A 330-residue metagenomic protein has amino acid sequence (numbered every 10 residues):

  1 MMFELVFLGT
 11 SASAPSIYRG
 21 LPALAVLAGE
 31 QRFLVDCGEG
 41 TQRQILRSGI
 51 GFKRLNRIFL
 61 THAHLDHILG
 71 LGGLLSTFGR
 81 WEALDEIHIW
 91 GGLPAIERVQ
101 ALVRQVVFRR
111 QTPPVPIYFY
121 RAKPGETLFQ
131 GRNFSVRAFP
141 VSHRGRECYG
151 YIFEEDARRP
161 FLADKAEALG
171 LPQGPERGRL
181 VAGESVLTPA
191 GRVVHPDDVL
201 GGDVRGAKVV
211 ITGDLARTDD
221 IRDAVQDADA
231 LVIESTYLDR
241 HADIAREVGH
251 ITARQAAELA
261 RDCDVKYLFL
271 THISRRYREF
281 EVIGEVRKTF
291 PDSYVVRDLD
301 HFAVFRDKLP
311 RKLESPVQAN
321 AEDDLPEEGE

Functional and structural regions predicted by a protein language model:
M1-S48, G150-F153, G201-T212, A230: Conserved beta-strand hairpin/beta-sheet module of binuclear metal-dependent hydrolase folds, prominently
V6, W90, I117-K123, R137-F139 (+1 more regions): General small-molecule cofactor/ligand-binding pocket signal
L8, G125-Q130: Local beta-strand/beta-hairpin segments that build beta-sheet-rich folds
V35-G38, L55-A63, G92, V210-L215 (+3 more regions): Active-site neighborhood of phospho(di)ester-bond hydrolases with catalytic His/Asp-centered motifs
E39-W90, R121: Active-site metal-binding motif and surrounding structural segment of the metallo-beta-lactamase
A83-I87, G92-R121: Active-site neighborhood of divalent metal-dependent phosphoester bond hydrolases
P124-E126, R217-E330: Binuclear metal-ion centers of metallo-dependent hydrolases, dominated by the metallo-beta-lactamase
F129-I211, L215-D223, A230-V232: Active-site-proximal loop/helix segment associated with metal-binding centers of metalloenzymes
